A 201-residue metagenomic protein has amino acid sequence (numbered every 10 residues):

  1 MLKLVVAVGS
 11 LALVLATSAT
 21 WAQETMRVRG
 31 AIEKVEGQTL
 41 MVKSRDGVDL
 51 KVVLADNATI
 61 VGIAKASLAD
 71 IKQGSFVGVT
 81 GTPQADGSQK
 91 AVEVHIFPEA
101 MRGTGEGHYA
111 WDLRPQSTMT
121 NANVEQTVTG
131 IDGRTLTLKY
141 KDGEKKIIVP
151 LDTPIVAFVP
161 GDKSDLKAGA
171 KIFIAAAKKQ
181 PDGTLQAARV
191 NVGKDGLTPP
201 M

Functional and structural regions predicted by a protein language model:
L2-V5, L13-M201: Short, flexible, surface-exposed loop segments at domain boundaries
